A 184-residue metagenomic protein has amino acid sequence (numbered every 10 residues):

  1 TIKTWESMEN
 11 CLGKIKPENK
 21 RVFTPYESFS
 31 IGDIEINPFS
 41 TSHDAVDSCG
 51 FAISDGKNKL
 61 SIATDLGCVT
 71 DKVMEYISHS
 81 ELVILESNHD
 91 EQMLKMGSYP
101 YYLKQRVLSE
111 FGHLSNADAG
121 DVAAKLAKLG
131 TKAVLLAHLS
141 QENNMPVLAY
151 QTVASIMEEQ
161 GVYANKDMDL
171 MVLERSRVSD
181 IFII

Functional and structural regions predicted by a protein language model:
T1-E6, S61-D65, I84-E86, V134-A137 (+1 more regions): Active-site neighborhood of phospho(di)ester-bond hydrolases with catalytic His/Asp-centered motifs
T1-S28: Active-site HxH/HxHxD metal-binding segment of metal-dependent hydrolases
K3, R21-F23, N37, L135 (+1 more regions): Hydrophobic/aromatic beta-strand patches that form the interior of the parallel beta-sheet core in alpha/beta enzyme
L12-K14, I31-I34, S48-C49, M93-M96: Short, charged, surface-exposed secondary-structure boundary motifs
I15-N19, G32-I34, G130, N165-M168: A short helix-to-beta-strand connector/capping loop
F23-L82, R177, I181-I184: Core dinuclear metal-dependent hydrolase active-site scaffold
D71-M171: Cap/insert and terminal regions of metallo-dependent hydrolase folds
D167-I181: Short, flexible loop segments at boundaries between secondary-structure elements
